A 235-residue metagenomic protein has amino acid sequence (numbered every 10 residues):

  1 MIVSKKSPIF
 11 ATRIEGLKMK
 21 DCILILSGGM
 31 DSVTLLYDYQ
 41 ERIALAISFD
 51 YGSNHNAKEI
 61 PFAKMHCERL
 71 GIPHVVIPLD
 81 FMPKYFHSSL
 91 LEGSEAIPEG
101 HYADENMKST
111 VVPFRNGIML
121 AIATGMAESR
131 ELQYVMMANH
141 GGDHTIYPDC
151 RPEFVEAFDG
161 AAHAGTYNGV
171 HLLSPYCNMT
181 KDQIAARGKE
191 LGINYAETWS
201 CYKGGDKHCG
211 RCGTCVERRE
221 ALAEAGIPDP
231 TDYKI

Functional and structural regions predicted by a protein language model:
K18-G192: ATP-dependent adenylation/nucleotidyltransferase module used to activate substrates
A121, E197-E220: Local cysteine-cluster metal-coordination motifs and their immediate loop/turn environment, predominantly Fe-S cluster
T166, A223-G226: Short amphipathic alpha-helical interaction/hinge segments
G204-G205, A225-I235: Short cysteine/histidine-rich metal-coordination sites, predominantly Zn2+-binding motifs
